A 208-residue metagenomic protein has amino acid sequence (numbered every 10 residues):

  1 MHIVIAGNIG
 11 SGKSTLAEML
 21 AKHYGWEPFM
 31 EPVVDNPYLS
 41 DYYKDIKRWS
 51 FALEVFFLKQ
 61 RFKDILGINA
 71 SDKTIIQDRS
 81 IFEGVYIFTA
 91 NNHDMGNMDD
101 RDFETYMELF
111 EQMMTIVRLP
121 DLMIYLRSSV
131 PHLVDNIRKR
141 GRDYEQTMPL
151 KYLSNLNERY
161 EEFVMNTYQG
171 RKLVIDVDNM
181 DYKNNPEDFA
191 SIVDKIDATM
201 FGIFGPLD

Functional and structural regions predicted by a protein language model:
I5: Hydrophobic anchor at the beta1->P-loop junction of P-loop NTPases
N8: P-loop (Walker A) phosphate-binding loop of NTP-binding proteins
K13: Conserved lysine of the Walker
L16-A17: Post-Walker A alpha-helix
K22-Q60: Conserved substrate/cofactor phosphate-moiety recognition/catalytic segment in nucleotide-dependent phosphotransferases
W49, L53-V117: Glycine-rich phosphate-binding loop used to anchor ATP phosphates in small-molecule kinases, encompassing both
I87-E161: A glycine- and Lys/Arg-enriched "phosphate-lid" helix/loop adjacent to the NTP-binding pocket of small-molecule kinases
V134-D208: NTP-dependent small-molecule kinase module
